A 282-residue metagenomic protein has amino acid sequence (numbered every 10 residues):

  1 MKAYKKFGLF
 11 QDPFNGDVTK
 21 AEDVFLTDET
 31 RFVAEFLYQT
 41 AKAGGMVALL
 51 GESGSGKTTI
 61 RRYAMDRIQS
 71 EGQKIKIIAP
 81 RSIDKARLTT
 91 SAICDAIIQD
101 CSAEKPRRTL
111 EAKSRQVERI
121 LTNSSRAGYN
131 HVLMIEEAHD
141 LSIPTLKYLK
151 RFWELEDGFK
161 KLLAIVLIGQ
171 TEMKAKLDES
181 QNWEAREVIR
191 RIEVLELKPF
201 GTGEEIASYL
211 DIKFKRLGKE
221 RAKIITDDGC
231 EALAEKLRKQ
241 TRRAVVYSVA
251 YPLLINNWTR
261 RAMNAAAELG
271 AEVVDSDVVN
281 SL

Functional and structural regions predicted by a protein language model:
M1-G44: A short, basic N-terminal segment
K2-V18, I60, P106, R186-V188 (+1 more regions): C-terminal alpha-helical "lid" subdomain
L9-D17, P80, D84-R107: Conserved NTP-binding/hydrolysis module of P-loop NTPases
K42-Y63: Walker A/P-loop nucleotide-binding motif
S70-D84: Conserved catalytic segments around the Walker B and adjacent sensor/switch elements of P-loop NTPase domains
I77, Y129-H131, R151-L233: The catalytic "switch" region of P-loop NTPases
Q99-S125: Central P-loop NTPase core of STAND/AAA+ ATPases
N123-T145, L149: Conserved P-loop NTPase "ATPase switch" module shared by AAA+ and STAND
